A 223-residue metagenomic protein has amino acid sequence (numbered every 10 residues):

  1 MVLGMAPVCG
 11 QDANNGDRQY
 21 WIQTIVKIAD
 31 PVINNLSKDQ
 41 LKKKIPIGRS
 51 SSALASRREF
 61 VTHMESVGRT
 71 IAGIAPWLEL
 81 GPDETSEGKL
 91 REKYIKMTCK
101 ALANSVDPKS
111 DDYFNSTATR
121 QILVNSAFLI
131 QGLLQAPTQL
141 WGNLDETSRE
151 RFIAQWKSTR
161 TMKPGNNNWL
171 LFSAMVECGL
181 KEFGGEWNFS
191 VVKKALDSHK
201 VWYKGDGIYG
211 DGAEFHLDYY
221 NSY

Functional and structural regions predicted by a protein language model:
M1-A13: Bacterial Sec-dependent N-terminal signal peptides
Q11-E65, A72, P76, K96-A103: Low-complexity, Ser/Thr/Pro/Gly-enriched N-terminal "stalk/linker" regions
H63, I74-W77, E87, R91-Y223: Aromatic-lined, polymer-binding surfaces characteristic of secreted/periplasmic polysaccharide-degrading enzymes
